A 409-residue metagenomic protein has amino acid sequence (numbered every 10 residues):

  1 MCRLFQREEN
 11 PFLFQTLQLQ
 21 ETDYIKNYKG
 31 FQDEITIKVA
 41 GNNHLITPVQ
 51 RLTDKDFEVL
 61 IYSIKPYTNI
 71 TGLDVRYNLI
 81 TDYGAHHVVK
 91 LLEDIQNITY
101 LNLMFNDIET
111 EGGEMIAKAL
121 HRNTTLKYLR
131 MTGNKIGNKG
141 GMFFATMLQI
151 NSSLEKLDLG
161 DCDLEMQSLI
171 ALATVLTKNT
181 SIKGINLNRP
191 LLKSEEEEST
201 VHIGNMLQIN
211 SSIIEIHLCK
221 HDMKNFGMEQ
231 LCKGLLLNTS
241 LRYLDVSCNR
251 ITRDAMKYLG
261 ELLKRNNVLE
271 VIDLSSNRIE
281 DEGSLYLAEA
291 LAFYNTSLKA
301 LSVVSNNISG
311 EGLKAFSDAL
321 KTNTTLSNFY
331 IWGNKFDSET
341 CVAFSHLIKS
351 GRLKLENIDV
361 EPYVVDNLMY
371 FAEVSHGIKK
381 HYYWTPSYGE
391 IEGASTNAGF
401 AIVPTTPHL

Functional and structural regions predicted by a protein language model:
M1-L409: Leucine-rich tandem repeat or coiled-coil scaffolds
